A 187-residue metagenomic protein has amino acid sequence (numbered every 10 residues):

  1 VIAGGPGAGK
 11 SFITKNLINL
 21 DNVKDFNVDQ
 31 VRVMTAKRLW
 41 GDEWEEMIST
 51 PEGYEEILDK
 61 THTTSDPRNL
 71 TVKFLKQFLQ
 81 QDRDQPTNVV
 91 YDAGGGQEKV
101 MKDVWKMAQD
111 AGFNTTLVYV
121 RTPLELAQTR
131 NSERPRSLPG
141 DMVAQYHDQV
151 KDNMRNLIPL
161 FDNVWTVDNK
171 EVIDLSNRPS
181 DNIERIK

Functional and structural regions predicted by a protein language model:
G5-P6: The conserved Walker
G9: Conserved glycine(s) of the Walker
T14-T87: Conserved substrate/cofactor phosphate-moiety recognition/catalytic segment in nucleotide-dependent phosphotransferases
Q85-V89, N114-T116: Loop/turn-to-beta-strand initiation segments
D92-M101, L124: Acidic, metal-coordinating catalytic cores used for nucleic-acid/nucleotide bond scission and strand-transfer chemistry
Q109-T129: Conserved phosphate-donor/acceptor-positioning beta-strand/loop module used by diverse small-molecule
L124-K187: Conserved GTP-binding G-domain of TRAFAC-class P-loop NTPases and closely related GTPase folds
